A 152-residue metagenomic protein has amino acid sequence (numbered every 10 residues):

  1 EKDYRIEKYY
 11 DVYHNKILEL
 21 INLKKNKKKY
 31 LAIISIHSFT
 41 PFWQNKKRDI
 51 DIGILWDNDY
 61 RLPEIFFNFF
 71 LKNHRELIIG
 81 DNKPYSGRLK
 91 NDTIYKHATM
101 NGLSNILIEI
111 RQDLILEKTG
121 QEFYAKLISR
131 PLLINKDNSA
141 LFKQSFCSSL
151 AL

Functional and structural regions predicted by a protein language model:
E1-D3, D59-P63, K143: Short, structured coil/loop segments at alpha-helix boundaries
E1-N15: Active-site-proximal, glycine-rich beta->alpha crossover segments in alpha/beta enzymes that shape flexible
D3-E7, I52, W56, K118: Active-site oxyanion-binding pockets that recognize sulfate/phosphate
Y9, Y13, L62, G120-Y124: Short amphipathic alpha-helical segments
V12-I115, L150: Catalytic cores of processing enzymes, dominated by hydrolases/peptidases, characterized by acidic/His-rich
L116-L152: His/Asp/Glu-rich mid-to-C-terminal helical/loop segments that flank catalytic regions of hydrolases
